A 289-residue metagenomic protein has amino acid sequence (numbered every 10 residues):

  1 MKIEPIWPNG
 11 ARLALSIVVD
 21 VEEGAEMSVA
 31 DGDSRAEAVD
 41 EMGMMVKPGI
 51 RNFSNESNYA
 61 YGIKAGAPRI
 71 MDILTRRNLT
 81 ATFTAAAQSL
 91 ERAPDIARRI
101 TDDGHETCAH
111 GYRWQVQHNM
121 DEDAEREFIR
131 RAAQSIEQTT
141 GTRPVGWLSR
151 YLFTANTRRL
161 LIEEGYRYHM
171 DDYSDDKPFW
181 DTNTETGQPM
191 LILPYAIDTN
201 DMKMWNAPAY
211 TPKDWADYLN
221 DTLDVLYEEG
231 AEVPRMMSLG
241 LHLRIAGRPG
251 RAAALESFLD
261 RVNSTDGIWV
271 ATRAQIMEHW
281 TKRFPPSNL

Functional and structural regions predicted by a protein language model:
M1-L191, A216-L239, I245-L289: Catalytic alpha-helical scaffold of carbohydrate-active enzymes acting on polysaccharides/glycoconjugates
K177-P178, I192-D214: Positively charged, amphipathic and often flexible ligand-engagement surfaces
